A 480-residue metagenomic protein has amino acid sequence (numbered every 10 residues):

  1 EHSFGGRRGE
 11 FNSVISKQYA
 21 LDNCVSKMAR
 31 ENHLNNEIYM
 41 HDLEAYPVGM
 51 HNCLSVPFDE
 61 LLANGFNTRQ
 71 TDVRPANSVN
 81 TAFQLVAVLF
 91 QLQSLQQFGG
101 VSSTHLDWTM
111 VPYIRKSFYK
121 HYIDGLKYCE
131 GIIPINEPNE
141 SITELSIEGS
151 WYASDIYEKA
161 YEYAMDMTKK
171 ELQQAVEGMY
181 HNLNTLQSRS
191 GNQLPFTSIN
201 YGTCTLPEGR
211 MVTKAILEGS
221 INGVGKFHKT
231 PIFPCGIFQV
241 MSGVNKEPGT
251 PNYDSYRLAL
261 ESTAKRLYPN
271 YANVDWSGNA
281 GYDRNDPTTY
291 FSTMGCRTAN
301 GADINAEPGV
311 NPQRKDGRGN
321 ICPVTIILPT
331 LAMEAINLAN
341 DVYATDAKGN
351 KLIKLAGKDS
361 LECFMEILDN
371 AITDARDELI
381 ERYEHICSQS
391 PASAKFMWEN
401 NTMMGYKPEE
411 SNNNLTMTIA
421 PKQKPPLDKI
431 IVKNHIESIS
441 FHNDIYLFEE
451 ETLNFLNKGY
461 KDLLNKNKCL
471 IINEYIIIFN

Functional and structural regions predicted by a protein language model:
H2-N480: Conserved catalytic cores of very large enzyme subunits
